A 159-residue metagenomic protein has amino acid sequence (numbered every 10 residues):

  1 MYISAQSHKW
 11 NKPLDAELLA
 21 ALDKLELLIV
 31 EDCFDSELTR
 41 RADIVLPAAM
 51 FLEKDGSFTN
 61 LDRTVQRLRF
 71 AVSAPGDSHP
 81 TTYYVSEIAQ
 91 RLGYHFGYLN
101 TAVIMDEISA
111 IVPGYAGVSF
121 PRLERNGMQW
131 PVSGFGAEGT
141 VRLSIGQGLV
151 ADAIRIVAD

Functional and structural regions predicted by a protein language model:
M1-S119, D159: Non-catalytic alpha/beta scaffold blocks inside enzyme catalytic domains
M105-D159: Long, low-complexity segments enriched in small/aliphatic residues
